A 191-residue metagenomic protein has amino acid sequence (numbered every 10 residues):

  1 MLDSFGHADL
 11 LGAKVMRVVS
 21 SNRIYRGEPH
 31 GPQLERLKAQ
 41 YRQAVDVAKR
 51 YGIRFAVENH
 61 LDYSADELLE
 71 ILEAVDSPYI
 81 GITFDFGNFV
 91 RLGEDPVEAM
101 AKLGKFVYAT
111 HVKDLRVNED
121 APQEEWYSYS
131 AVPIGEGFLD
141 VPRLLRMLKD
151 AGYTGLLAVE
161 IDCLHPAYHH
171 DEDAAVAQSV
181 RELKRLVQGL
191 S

Functional and structural regions predicted by a protein language model:
M1-G81: Active-site acidic/histidine proton-transfer and metal-coordination neighborhood in alpha/beta enzyme cores
L2, A8-L11, Y41-A48, T83-V90 (+2 more regions): Short, basic, helix/turn surface patches
S21-R23, I53, E58-D62, D85-F89 (+2 more regions): Active-site beta-loop-alpha junctions enriched in small/polar residues
E28-H30, R54, D85, S128-A131 (+1 more regions): A short, structure-level motif marking secondary-structure boundaries and short turns
A65-Y79, V90-S191: Histidine-acidic metal/acid-base catalytic patches
